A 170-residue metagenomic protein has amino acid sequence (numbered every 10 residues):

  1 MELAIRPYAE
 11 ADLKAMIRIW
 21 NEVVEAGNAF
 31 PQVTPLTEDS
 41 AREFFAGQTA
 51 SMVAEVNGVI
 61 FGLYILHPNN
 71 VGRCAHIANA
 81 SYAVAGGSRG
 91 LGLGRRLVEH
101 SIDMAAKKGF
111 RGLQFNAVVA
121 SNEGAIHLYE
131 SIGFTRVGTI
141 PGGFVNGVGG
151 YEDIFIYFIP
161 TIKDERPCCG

Functional and structural regions predicted by a protein language model:
M1-A11, T161-G170: Conserved N-terminal entry element of GNAT/NAT acetyltransferase domains
P7-E10, A29-G87, V98-H100, M104 (+1 more regions): Acetyl-CoA-dependent GNAT
R18-T34: Helix-loop element at the rim of GNAT/NAT acetyltransferase active sites that forms part of the acceptor-substrate
Y82, I140, N146-G170: Terminal substrate-recognition subdomain of acyl/acetyltransferases
Y82-G87, L91, V119-S121: Active-site acidic-Proline motif in GNAT/NAT acetyltransferases
G90-A105, I126-S131: Conserved acetyl-CoA-binding loop-helix of GNAT-fold acetyltransferases
Q114-V118, E130-E152: Conserved catalytic-core motifs of GNAT/GCN5-like acyltransferases
